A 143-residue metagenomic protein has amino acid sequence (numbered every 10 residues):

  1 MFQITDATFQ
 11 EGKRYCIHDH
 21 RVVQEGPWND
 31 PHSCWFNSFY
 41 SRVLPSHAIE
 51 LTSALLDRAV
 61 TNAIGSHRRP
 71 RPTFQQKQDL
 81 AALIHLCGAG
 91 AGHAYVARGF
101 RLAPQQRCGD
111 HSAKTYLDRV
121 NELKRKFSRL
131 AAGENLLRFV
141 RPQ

Functional and structural regions predicted by a protein language model:
F2-I4: Short glycine- and hydrophobic/aromatic-rich loop-to-beta-strand nucleating segment in the catalytic cores
A7-Q143: Non-catalytic cell-wall polysaccharide-engagement segments
